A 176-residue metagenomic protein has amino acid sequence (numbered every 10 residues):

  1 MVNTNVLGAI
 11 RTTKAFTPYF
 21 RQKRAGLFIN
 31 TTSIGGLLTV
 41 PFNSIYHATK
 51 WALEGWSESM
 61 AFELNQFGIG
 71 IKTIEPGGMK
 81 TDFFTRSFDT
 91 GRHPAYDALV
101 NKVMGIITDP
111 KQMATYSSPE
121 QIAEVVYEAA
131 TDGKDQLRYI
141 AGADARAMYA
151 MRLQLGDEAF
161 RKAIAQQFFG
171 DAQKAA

Functional and structural regions predicted by a protein language model:
M1-V2: A hydrophobic alpha-helix adjacent to the NAD(P)-binding/active-site core of NAD(P)-dependent oxidoreductases, strongly
T13, T49: Active-site helix of classical SDR
A15-R24: A short helix-coil junction within the Rossmann-fold of NAD(P)-dependent oxidoreductases
Y19-F20, L38, S59-G70: Active-site-adjacent segment of SDR/Rossmann-fold oxidoreductases
S33: Residue(s) in the substrate-gating loop at a strand-loop-helix junction that position the organic substrate next
L38-S44: Active-site loop immediately N-terminal to the catalytic Tyr-X3-Lys motif of short-chain dehydrogenase/reductase
Q66-Q136: SDR active-site lid
